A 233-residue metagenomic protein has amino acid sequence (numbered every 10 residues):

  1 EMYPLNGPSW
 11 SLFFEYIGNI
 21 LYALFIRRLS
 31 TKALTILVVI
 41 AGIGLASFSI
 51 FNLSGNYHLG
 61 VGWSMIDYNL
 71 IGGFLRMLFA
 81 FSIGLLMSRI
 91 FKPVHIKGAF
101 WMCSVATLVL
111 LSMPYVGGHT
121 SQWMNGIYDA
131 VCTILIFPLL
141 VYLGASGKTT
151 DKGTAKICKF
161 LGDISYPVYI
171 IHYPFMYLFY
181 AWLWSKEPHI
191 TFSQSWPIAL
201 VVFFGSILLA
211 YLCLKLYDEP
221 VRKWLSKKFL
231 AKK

Functional and structural regions predicted by a protein language model:
E1-S49, L209, C213: Hydrophobic alpha-helical segments with transmembrane-like composition
E15, H172, D218: Acidic active-site catalytic centers that drive phospho-/nucleotidyl reactions and related ester hydrolyses
F25-T31, G60-G205, V221-L230: Alpha-helical transmembrane segments in multi-pass integral membrane proteins
I40-S54, V105-G118: Aromatic-anchored segments of alpha-helical transmembrane domains
I50-M65, L208-E219: Primarily interfacial, aromatic-capped hydrophobic alpha-helices that serve as membrane anchors
